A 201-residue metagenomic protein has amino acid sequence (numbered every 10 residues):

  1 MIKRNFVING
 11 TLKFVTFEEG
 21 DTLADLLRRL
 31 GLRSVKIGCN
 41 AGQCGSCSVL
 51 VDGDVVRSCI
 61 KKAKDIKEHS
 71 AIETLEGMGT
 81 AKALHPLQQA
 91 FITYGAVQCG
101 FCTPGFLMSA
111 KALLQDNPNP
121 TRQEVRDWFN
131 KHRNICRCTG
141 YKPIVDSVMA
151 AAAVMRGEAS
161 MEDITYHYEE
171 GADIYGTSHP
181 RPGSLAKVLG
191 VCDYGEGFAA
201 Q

Functional and structural regions predicted by a protein language model:
M1-L189: Signature of N-terminal electron-transfer/Fe-S-associated modules in redox systems
G197-Q201: Short, intrinsically disordered, charge-balanced linker/junction segments flanking boundaries in proteins
